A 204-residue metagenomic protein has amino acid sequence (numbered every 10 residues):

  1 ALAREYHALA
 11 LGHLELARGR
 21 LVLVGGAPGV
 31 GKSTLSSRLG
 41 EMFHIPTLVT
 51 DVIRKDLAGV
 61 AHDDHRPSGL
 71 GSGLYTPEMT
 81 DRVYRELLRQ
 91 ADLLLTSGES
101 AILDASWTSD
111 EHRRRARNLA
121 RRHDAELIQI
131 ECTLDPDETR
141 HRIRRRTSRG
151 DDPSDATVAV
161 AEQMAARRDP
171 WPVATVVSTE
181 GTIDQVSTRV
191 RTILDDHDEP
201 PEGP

Functional and structural regions predicted by a protein language model:
A1-L11: N-terminal pre-Walker A segment at the start of P-loop NTPase domains
G12-G19: Phosphate-binding P-loop
V24: Hydrophobic anchor at the beta1->P-loop junction of P-loop NTPases
P28: The conserved Walker
K32: Conserved lysine of the Walker
S37-E99: Conserved substrate/cofactor phosphate-moiety recognition/catalytic segment in nucleotide-dependent phosphotransferases
H123-I143: Conserved phosphate-donor/acceptor-positioning beta-strand/loop module used by diverse small-molecule
R145-P204: Small-molecule kinase domains that catalyze NTP-dependent phosphoryl transfer to phosphate-bearing small molecules
